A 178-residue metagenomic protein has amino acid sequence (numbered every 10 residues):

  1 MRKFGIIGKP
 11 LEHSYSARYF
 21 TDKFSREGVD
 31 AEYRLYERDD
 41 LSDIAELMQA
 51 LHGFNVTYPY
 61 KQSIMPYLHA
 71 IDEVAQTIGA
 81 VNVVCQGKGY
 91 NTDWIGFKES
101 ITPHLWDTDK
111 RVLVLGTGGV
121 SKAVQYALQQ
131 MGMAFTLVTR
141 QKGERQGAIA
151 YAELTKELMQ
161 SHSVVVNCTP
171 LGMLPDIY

Functional and structural regions predicted by a protein language model:
R2-H104: Phosphate/diphosphate ligand-binding glycine-rich loop within oxidoreductases
G5, L113-L115: Conserved beta-strand elements of the Class I
K9, G116-G118: Glycine-rich Rossmann-fold phosphate-binding loop(s) that bind the pyrophosphate of adenine dinucleotide cofactors
L105-R111: Short helix-loop-beta connector
S121-K122: N-terminal Rossmann-fold NAD(P) dinucleotide-binding loop
M131-G147: NAD(P)-binding Rossmann-fold cofactor-contacting core
G147-Y178: Rossmann-like adenosine-cofactor binding region
